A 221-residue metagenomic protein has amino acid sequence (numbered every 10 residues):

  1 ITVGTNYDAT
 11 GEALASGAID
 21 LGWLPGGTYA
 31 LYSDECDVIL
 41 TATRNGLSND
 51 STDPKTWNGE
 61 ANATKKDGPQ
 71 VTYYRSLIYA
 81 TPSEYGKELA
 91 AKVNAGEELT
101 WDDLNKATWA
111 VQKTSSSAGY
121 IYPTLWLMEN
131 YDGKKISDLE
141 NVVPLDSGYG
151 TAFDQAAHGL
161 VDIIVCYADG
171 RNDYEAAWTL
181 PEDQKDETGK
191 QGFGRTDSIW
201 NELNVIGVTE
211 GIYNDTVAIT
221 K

Functional and structural regions predicted by a protein language model:
I1-T2, L125: Short, polar/charged alpha-helical segment
T2-V3, P144: A structural preference for short, hydrophobic beta-strand core positions in alpha/beta folds
V3-D8, G17-A30, D34-E35, L40-N45 (+2 more regions): Beta->alpha turn/N-cap motifs
E12-A13, L31, D154-Q155: Well-formed, non-transmembrane alpha-helical positions, independent of function
S16, L24-G26, S33, Y73-R75 (+3 more regions): Extracytoplasmic
Y32-D34, S48-T56, E175, D215-T216: Short, charged, surface-exposed secondary-structure boundary motifs
T43-A118, L125-M128: A conserved helix-loop-strand patch within extracytoplasmic ligand-binding domains of the periplasmic binding
V93, E97, N105-K221: Pocket-lining segment of extracytoplasmic ligand-binding domains
